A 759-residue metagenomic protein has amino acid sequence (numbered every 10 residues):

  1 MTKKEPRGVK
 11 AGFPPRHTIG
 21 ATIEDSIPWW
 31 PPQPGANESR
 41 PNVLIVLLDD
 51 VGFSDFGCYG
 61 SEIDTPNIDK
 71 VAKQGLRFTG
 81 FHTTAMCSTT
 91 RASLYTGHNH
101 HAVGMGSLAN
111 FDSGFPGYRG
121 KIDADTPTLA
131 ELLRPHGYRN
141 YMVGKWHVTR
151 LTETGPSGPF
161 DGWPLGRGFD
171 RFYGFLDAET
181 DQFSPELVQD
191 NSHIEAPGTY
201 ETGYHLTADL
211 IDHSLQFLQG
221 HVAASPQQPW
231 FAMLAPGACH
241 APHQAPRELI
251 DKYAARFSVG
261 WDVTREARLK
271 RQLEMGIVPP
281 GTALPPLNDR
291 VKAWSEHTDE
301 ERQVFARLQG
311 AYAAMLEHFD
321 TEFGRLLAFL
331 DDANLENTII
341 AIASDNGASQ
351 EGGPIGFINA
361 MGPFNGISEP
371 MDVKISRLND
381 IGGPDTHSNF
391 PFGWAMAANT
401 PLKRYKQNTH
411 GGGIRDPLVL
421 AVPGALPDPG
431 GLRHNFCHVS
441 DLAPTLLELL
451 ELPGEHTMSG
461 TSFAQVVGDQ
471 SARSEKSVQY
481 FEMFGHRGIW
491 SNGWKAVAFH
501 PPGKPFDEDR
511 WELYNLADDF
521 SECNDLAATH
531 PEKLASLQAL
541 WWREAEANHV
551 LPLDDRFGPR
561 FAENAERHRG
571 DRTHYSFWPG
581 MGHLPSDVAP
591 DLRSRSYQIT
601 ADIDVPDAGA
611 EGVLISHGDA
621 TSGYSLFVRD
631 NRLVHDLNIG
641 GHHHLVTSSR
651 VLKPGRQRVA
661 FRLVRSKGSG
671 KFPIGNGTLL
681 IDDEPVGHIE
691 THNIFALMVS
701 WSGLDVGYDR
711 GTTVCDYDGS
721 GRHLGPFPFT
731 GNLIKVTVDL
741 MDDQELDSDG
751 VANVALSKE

Functional and structural regions predicted by a protein language model:
M1-D507, W511, F520-A539, L551 (+5 more regions): Formylglycine-dependent sulfatase
H100, D518, M741-Q744: Acidic glycine-/aspartate-rich tracts in secreted/extracellular proteins
S184-Q189, L513-Y514, H635, G677-L679: Short polybasic amphipathic segments
A517-S521, D683-E684: Asp-box/BNR beta-propeller loop motif
Q538-F557: Charge-dense polyanion-binding interfaces
P552-E759: Extracellular glycan-associated modules
